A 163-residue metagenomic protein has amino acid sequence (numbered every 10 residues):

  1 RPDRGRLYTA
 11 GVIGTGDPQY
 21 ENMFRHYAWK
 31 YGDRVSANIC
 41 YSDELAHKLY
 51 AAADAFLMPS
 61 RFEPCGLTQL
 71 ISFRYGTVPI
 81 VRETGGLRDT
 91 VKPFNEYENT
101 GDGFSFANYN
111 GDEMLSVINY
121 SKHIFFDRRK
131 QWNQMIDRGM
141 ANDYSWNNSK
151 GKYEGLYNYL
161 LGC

Functional and structural regions predicted by a protein language model:
R1-G5: Segments forming glycine/polar-rich beta-alpha architectures that bind adenosine-containing cofactors
R6-K48, S105: Nucleotide-activated donor-binding/catalytic signature segment of Leloir-type glycosyltransferases, i.e., the conserved
P18-Q19, E44, G86, D112 (+1 more regions): Short alpha-helical
N38-S42, N133-I136, K152-Y153: Short coil/turn segments at secondary-structure boundaries
K48-A141: Catalytic binding pocket for nucleotide-activated donors in carbohydrate/polymer assembly enzymes
W146-C163: C-terminal alpha-helical cap of glycosyltransferases
